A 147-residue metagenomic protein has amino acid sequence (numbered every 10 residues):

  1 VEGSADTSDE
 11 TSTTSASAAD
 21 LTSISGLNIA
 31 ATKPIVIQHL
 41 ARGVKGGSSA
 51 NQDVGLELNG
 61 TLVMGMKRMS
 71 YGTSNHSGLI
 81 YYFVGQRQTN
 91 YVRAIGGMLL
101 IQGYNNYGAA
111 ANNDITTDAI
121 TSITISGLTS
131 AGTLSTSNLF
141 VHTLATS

Functional and structural regions predicted by a protein language model:
V1-S147: Surface-exposed molecular-recognition determinants
